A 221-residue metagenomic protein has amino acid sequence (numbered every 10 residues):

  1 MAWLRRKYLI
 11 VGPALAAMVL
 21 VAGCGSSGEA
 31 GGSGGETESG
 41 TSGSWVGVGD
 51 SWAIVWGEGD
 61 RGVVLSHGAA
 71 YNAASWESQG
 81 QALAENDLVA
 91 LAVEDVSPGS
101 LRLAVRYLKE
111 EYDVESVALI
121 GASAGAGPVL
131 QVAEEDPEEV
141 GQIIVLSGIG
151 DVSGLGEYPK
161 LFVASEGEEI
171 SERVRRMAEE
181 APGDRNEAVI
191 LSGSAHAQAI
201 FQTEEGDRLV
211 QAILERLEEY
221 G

Functional and structural regions predicted by a protein language model:
L20-G23: C-terminal motif of bacterial Sec signal peptides marking the signal peptidase cleavage site
G28-G57: N-terminal cap/lid segment of alpha/beta-hydrolase-fold proteins
D60-G68: Short beta-strand element of the alpha/beta-hydrolase
A69-G80, D95, R173-V174: The serine-hydrolase catalytic nucleophile loop
S75, D95-Y112: Alpha/beta-hydrolase active-site loop
G80-P98: Conserved alpha/beta-hydrolase
E110-E111, E115-E157: Primarily recognizes the serine-hydrolase "nucleophile elbow" in alpha/beta-hydrolase and SGNH/GDSL folds
F162-A164: Short beta-strand/loop motif that positions the catalytic acidic residue of the alpha/beta-hydrolase fold
